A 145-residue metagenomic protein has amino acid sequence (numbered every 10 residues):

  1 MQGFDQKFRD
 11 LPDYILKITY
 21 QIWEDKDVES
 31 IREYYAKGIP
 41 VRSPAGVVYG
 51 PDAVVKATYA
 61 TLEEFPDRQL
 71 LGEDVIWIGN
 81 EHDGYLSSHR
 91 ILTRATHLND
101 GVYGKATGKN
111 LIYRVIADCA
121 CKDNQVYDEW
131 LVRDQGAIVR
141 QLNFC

Functional and structural regions predicted by a protein language model:
M1-C145: C-terminal and inter-domain tail/linker signature
